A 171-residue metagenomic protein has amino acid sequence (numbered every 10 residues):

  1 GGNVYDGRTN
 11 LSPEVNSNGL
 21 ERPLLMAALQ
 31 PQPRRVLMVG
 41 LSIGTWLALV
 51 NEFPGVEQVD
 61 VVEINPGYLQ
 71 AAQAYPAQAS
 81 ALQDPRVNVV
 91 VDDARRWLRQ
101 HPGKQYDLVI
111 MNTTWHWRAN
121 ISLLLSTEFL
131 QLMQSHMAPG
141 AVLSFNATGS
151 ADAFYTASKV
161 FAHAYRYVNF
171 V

Functional and structural regions predicted by a protein language model:
G1-S80, P85, A94-W97, A119 (+1 more regions): Class I S-adenosylmethionine
P33, Q105-D107, G140: Local beta-strand N-terminus motif with an aromatic residue
R99-T113: A short acidic, Gly/Pro-enriched loop at the edge of an enzyme's catalytic core that lines a small-molecule cofactor
T113-T114, N146-G149: Short strand-turn motif at the edge of the Rossmann-like AdoMet-binding core
W115-L125: Glycine/threonine-rich flexible loop motifs
L125-P139, F154, S158: A short glycine-rich, Lys/Arg-flanked "PGG" loop and its adjoining helix->strand segment in the class I
P139-A147: Conserved beta-strand signature within the Rossmann-like core of class I S-adenosyl-L-methionine
T148-V171: Substrate-binding/catalytic lobe of Class I Rossmann-like enzymes that use SAM or dcSAM, i.e., the mid-to-C-terminal
